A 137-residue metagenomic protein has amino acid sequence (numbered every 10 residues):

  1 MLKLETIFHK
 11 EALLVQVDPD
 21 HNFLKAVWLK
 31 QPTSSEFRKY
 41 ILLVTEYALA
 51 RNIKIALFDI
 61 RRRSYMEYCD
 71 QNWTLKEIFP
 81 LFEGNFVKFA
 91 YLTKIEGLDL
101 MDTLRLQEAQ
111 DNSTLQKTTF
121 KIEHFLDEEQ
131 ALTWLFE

Functional and structural regions predicted by a protein language model:
L2-E137: Amphipathic, Lys/Arg-enriched alpha-helical "gate/interface" segment within cytosolic domains that mediates
